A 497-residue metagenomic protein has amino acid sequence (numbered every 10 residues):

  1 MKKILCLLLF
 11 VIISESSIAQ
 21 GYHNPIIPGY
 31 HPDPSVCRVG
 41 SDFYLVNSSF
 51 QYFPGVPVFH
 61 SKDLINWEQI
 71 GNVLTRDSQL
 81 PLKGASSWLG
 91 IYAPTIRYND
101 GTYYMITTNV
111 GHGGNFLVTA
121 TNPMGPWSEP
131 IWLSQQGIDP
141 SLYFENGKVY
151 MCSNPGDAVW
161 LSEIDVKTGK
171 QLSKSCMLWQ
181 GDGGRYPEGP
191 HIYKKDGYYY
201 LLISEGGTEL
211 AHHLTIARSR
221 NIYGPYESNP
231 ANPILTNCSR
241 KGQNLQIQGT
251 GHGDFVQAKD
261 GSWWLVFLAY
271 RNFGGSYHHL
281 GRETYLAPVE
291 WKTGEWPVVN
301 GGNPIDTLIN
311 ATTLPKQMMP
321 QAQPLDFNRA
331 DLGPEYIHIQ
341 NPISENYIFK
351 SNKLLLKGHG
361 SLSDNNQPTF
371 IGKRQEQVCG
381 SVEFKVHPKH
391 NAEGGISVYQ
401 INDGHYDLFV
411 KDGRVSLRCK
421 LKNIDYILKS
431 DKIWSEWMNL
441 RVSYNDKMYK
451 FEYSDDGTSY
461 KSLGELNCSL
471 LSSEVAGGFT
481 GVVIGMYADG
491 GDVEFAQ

Functional and structural regions predicted by a protein language model:
I4-I13: Sec-dependent N-terminal signal peptides
A19-Q497: Carbohydrate-active catalytic/glycan-binding domains of CAZyme proteins, especially the secreted or lumenal ectodomains
